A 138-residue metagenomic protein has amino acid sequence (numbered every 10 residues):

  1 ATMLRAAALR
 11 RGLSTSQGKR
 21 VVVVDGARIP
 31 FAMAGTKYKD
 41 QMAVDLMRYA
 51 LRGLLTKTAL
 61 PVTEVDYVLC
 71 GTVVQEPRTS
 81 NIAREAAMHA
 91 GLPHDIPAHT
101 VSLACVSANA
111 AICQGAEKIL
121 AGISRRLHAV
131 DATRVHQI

Functional and structural regions predicted by a protein language model:
A1-K19: N-terminal mitochondrial targeting presequence
S14-Q41: Condensing-enzyme catalytic core mediating Claisen C-C bond formation in acyl metabolism
V21-V23, R125-A129: Short glycine-aspartate micro-motif
G26-A27, T58, T72, A90 (+1 more regions): Fold-independent oxyanion-binding glycine-rich loops and adjacent beta-strand/coil segments at enzyme active sites
A43-A59, I82-A86, A111-Q114: Short, well-ordered amphipathic alpha-helical segments that serve as non-catalytic structural scaffolds within diverse
P61-Y67, D95-P97: Short acidic capping loops at alpha-helix termini that bridge into adjacent secondary structure
T72-R125: Conserved catalytic cysteine-centered active-site region of acyl-thioester-dependent Claisen-condensing enzymes
A116, H128-I138: Flexible glycine-/small-residue-enriched beta->alpha junction loops that bind anionic phosphate/pyrophosphate groups
